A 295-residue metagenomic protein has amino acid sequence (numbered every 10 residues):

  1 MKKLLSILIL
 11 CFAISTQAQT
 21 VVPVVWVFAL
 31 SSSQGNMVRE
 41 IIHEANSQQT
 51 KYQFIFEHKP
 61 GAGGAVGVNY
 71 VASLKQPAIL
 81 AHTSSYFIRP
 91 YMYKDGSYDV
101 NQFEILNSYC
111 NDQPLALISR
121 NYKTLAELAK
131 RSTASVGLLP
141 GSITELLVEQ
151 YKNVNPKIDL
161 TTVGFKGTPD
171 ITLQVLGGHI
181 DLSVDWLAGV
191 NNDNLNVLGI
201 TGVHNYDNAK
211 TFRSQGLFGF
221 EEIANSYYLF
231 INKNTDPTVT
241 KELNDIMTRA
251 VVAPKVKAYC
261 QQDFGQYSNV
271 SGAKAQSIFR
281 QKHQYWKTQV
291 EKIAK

Functional and structural regions predicted by a protein language model:
L4-S15: Sec-dependent N-terminal signal peptides
A18-E104, P140-T144, K152-V184, G189-N191 (+2 more regions): N-terminal (or domain-start) structured segment
Q19, T238-K295: An extracytoplasmic/periplasmic, membrane-proximal ligand-sensing/linker region
W26-L30, P114-L125, F212, S226-V239: A bilobed periplasmic-binding-protein/Venus flytrap-type ligand-binding module shared by bacterial periplasmic
V38-I42, V68, L125, E145-V148 (+7 more regions): Extracytoplasmic/secreted envelope proteins and their assembly/folding machinery, especially bacterial periplasmic
A78-L80, G96-A116, S135-G137, S214-E221: A structural signal for short loop-to-beta-strand junctions that line the ligand-binding cleft of periplasmic/secreted
I88-K94, C110-K123, E149-Q150, V154 (+1 more regions): Periplasmic solute-binding protein
A188-V251, Q281-Q284: C-terminal lobe and pocket-closing loops of periplasmic/extracytoplasmic Venus-flytrap solute-binding proteins
